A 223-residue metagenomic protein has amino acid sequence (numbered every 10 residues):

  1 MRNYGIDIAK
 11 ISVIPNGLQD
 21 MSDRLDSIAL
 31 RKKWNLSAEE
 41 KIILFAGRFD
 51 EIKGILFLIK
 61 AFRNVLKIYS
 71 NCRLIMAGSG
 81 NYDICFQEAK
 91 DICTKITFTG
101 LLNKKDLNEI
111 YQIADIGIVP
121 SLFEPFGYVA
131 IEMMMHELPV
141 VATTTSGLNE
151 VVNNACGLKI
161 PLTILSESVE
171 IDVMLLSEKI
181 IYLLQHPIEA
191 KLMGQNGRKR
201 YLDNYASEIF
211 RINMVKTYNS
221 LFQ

Functional and structural regions predicted by a protein language model:
G17: Carbohydrate-associated surface elements
D23-L36: A short helix/loop element that forms part of the nucleotide-sugar donor recognition site in Leloir-type
S37-K53, I59-F62, I75: Conserved donor-binding/catalytic core segment of Leloir-type glycosyltransferases
F86-K105: Nucleotide-activated donor-binding/catalytic signature segment of Leloir-type glycosyltransferases, i.e., the conserved
L101-L102, E109-A114: Short alpha-helical donor nucleotide-sugar binding micro-motif in glycosyltransferases
L122: Aromatic "clamp/platform" in nucleotide-sugar-dependent glycosyltransferases that forms part of the donor/acceptor
N149-I181, I188: Change "using UDP/GDP/dTDP sugars" to "using nucleotide sugars
Y182, E189-N204: A short, well-ordered alpha-helix in the C-terminal region of glycosyltransferases
